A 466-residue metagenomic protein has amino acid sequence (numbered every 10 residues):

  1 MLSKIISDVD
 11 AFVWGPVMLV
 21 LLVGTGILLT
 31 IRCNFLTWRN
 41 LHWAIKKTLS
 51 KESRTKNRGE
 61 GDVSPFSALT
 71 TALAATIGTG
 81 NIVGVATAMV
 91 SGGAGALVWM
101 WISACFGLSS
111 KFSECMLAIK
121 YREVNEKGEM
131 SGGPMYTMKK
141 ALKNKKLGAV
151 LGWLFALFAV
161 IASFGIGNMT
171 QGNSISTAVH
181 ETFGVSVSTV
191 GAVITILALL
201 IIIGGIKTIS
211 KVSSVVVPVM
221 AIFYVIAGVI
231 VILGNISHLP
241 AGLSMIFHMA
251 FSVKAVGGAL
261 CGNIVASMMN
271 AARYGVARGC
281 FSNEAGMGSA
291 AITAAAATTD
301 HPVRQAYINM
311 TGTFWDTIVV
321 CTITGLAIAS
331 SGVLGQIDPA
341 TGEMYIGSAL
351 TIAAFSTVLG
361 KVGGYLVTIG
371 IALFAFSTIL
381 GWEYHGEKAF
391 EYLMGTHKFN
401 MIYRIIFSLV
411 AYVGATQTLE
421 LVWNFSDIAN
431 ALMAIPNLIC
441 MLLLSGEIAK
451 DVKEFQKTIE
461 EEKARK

Functional and structural regions predicted by a protein language model:
M1-T79, M89-A96, G107, S408 (+2 more regions): N-terminal alpha-helical transmembrane segments of multi-pass membrane transport and channel/translocase proteins
L2, R32-T37, G80-V85, S163-I175 (+5 more regions): Transmembrane helix-loop junctions in multi-pass membrane proteins
L21-L28, C33-I45, F155, G172-V179 (+4 more regions): Membrane-interface loop-to-helix entry segments
T25, L29-T30, S103-G128, M135 (+3 more regions): Helix-loop-helix module between adjacent transmembrane segments
F35-V63, T87, G92-L97, W101 (+5 more regions): Flexible loop linkers connecting adjacent transmembrane helices in multi-pass alpha-helical membrane transporters
K56-S91, L117-A141, L154-V160, C261-F314 (+1 more regions): Alpha-helical membrane segments and immediately flanking helix-loop junctions that form or couple to the substrate/ion
F106-E114, A192-I206, V217-S237, M269 (+3 more regions): Selective recognition of specific alpha-helical transmembrane segments in multi-pass small-molecule
E114-R122, E126, A227-F247, V253-N263 (+4 more regions): Extracellular/periplasmic helix-exit of transmembrane alpha-helices
